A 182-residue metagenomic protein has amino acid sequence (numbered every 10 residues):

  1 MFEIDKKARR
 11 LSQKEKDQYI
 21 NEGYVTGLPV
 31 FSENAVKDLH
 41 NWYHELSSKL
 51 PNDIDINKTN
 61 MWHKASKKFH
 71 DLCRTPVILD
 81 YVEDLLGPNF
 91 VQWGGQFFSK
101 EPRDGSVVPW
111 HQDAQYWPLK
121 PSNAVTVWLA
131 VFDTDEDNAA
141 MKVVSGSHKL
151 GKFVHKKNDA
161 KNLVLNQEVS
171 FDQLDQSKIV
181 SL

Functional and structural regions predicted by a protein language model:
M1-L119, H155-K156: Non-heme Fe(II)-dependent double-stranded beta-helix
A8, Y24-T26, T126-A130, A140-V143 (+1 more regions): Conserved hydrophobic/aromatic beta-strand scaffold that supports enzyme active sites
D17, Y116-P121, D133, I179-L182: A general structural signal for short secondary-structure junctions and capping/turn motifs
N41-H44, L129, S145: Generic alpha-helical structural context detector
H44, L50, F132, K161-N166: Juxtamembrane helix-loop transition sites at the ends of transmembrane segments in multi-pass membrane proteins
P88, P102-D104, D133-D137, K149: Short, charged/polar surface micro-motifs in flexible loops or helix N-caps
H111, P118-E136: Short, conserved beta-strand element in jelly-roll/cupin
E136-L182: Double-stranded beta-helix
